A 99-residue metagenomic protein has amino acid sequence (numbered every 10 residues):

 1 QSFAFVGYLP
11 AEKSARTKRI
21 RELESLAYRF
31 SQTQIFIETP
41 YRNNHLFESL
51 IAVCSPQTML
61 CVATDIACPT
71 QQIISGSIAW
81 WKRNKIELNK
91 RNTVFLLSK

Functional and structural regions predicted by a protein language model:
Q1-L26: Class I SAM-dependent methyltransferase SAM-binding "motif I" and its flanking Rossmann-like core
R29-K99: A contiguous loop/helix-start segment that scaffolds small-molecule binding in enzyme catalytic cores
